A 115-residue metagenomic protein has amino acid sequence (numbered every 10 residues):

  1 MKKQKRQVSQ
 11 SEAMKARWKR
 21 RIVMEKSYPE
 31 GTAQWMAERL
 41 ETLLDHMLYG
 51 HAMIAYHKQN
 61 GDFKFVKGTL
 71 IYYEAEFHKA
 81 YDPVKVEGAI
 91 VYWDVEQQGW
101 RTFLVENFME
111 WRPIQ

Functional and structural regions predicted by a protein language model:
M1-V23: Eukaryotic low-complexity, non-globular regulatory regions
S9-E12, G50, N60-D62: Catalytic phosphate/metal-binding cores of nucleic-acid and nucleotide-processing enzymes, i.e., regions that mediate
M24, Y28, E87-T102: Terminal non-globular linear segments
E25-T42, V66-K79: Charged, amphipathic alpha-helical segments
L43-H46, G61: Short secondary-structure boundary/capping segments within folded domains
L48-Y56: A short, Trp-centered hydrophobic/proline-enriched beta-strand micro-motif
K58-A89, W93-E96: Short, conserved turn/kink motifs that form compact alpha/beta structural patches or helix kinks used as
A75-E76, Q98-Q115: Structured surface patches comprising rigid loops and adjacent beta-strands/short helices at the edges of well-ordered
